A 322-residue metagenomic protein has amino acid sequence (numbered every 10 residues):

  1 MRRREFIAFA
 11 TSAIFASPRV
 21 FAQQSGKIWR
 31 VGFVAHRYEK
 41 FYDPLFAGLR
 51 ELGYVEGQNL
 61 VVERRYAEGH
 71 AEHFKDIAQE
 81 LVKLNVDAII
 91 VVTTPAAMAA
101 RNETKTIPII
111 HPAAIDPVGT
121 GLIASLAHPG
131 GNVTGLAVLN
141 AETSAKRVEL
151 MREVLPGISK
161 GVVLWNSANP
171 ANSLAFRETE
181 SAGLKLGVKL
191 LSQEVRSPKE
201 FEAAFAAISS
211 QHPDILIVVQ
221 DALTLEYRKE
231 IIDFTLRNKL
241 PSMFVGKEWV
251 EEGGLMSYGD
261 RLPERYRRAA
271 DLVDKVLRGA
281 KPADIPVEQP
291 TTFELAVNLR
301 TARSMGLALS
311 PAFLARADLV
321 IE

Functional and structural regions predicted by a protein language model:
M1-E322: Short hydrophobic alpha-helices and adjacent helix-cap/hinge residues
